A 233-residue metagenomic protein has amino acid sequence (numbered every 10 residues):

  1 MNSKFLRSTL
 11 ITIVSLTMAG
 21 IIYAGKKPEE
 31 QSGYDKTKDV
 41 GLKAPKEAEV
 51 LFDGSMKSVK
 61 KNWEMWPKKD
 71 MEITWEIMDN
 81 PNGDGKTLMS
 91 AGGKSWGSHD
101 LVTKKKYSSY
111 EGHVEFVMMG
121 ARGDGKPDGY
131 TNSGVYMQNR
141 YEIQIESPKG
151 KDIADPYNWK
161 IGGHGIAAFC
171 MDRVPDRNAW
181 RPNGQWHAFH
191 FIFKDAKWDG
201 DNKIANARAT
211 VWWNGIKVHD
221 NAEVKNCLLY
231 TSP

Functional and structural regions predicted by a protein language model:
M1-L10: Bacterial N-terminal signal peptides that target proteins for export
N2-S3, G20, K26: N-terminal leader/targeting segments
T9-T12, S32: Intrinsically disordered, low-complexity segments enriched in polar/charged small residues
I11-A19: Bacterial N-terminal signal peptides
Y23-S232: Carbohydrate-interacting regions of secretory-pathway proteins
